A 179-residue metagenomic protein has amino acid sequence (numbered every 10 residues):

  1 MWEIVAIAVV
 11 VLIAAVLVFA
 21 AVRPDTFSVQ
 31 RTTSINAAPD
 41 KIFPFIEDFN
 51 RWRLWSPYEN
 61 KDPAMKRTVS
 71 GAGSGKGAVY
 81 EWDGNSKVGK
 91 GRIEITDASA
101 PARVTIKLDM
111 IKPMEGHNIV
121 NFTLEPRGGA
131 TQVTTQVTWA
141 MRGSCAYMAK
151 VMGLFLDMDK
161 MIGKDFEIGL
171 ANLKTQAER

Functional and structural regions predicted by a protein language model:
E3-K76: Hydrophobic ligand-binding cavity/cleft-lining segments
R23-D25, A72, N85-K87, K112-G116 (+1 more regions): A generic structural micro-feature
S28-Q30, V88-I93, E115-N121: Short, surface-exposed coil-to-beta transition loops
I35, P39, F45, G73 (+3 more regions): Solvent-exposed, acidic/flexible segments
K41-W52, Y80, I95, I106 (+3 more regions): Hydrophobic pocket/interface hotspot
A78-N85, T105-I111: Short beta-strand segments that buttress and anchor functional surface loops
K87-V88, A98-R103: Short, charged/polar surface micro-motifs in flexible loops or helix N-caps
D97, K107-I168, L173-T175, R179: Beta-strand/loop substructures that line and gate deep hydrophobic ligand-binding cavities in soluble
